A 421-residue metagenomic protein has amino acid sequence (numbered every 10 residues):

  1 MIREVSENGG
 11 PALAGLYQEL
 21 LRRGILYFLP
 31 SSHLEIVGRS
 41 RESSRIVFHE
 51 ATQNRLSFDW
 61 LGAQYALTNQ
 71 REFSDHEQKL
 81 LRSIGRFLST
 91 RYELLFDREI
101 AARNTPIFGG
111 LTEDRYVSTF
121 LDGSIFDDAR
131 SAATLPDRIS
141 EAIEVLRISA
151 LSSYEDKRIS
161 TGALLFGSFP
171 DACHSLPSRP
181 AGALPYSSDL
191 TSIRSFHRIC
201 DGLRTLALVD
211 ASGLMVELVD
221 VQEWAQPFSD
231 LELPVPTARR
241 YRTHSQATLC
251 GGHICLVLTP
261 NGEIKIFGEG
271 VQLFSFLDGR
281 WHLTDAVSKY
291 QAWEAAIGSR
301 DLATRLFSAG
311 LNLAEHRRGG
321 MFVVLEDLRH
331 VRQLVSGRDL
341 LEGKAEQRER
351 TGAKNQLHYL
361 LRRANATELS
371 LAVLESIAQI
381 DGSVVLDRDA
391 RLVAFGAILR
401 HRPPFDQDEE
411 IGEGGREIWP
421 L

Functional and structural regions predicted by a protein language model:
M1-L421: Divalent-cation
